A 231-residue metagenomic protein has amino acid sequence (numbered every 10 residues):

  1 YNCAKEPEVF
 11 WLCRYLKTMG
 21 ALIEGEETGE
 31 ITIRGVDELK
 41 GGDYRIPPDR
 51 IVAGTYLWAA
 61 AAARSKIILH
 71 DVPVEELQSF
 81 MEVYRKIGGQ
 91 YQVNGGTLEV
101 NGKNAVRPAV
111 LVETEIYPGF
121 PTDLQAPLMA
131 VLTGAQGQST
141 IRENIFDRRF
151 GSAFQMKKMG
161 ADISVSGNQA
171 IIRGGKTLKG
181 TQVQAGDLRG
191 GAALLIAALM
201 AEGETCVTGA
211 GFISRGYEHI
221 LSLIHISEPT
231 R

Functional and structural regions predicted by a protein language model:
Y1-S227, R231: Short, structured segments at the rim of ligand-binding sites
